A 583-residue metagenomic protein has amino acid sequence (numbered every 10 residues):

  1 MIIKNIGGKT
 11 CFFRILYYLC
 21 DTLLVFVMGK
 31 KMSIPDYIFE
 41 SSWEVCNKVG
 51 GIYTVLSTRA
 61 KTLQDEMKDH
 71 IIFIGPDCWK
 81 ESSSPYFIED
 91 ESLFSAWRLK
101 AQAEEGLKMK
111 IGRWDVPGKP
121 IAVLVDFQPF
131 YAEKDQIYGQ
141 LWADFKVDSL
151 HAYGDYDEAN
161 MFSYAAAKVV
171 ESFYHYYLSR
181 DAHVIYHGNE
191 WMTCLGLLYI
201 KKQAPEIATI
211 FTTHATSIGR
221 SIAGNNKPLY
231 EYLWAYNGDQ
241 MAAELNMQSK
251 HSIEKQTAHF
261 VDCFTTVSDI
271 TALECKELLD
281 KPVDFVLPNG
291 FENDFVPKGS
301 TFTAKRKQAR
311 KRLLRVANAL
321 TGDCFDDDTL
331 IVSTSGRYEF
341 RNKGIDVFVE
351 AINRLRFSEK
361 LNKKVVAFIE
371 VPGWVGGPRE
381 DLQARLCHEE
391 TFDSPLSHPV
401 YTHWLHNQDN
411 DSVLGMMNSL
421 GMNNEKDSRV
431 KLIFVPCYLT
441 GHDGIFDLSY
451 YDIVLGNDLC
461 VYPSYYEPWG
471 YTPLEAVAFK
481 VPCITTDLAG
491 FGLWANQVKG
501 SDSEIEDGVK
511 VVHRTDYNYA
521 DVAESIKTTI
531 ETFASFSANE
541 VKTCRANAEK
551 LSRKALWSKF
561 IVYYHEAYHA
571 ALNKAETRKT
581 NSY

Functional and structural regions predicted by a protein language model:
N5-C11, T22: Positively charged N-terminal leader segments that act as targeting/secretion signals
I15-V25: Short, positively charged and aromatic/hydrophobic N-terminal segments
Y18, M28-Y583: Catalytic cores of nucleotide-sugar-dependent glycosyltransferases that transfer UDP/GDP/TDP-activated
